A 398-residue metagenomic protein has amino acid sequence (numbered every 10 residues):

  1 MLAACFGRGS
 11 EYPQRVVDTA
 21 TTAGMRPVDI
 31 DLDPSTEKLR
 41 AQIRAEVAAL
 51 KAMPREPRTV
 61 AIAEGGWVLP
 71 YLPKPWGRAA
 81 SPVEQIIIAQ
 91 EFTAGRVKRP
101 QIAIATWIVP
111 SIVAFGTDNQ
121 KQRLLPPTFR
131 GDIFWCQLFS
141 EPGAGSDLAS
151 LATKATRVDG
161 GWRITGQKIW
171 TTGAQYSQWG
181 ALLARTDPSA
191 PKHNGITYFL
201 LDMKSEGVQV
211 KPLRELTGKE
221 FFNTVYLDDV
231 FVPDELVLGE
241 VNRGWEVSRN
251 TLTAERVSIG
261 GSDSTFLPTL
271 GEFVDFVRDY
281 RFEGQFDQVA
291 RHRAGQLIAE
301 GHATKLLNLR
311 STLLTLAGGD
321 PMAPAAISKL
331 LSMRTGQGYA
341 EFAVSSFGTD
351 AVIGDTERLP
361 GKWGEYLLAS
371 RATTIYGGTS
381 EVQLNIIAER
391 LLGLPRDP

Functional and structural regions predicted by a protein language model:
M1-A103, P110-V113, Q122-R130, I259-G260 (+6 more regions): Amphipathic, small/basic residue-rich leader segments at the start of a protein or domain
I30, A372-P398: Structural signal for terminal/edge beta-strands and the immediately following C-terminal loop/tail that closes
P34, V208-L306, T373: Glycine-rich beta->alpha junctions and the first turn(s) of the following alpha-helix
A63, L313, A340-A369, T379 (+1 more regions): A glycine-biased, small/acidic residue-tolerant capping/turn segment at secondary-structure junctions
G131-F139, L183: A short, Trp-centered hydrophobic/proline-enriched beta-strand micro-motif
T153-T156: A structural signal for short hydrophobic beta-strand segments in well-ordered beta-sheet cores
T165-L213: A short core secondary-structure module
Q285-Q288, H302-E357: C-terminal helix-coil-helix/basic helical segment that borders enzyme active sites and/or dimer interfaces and provides
